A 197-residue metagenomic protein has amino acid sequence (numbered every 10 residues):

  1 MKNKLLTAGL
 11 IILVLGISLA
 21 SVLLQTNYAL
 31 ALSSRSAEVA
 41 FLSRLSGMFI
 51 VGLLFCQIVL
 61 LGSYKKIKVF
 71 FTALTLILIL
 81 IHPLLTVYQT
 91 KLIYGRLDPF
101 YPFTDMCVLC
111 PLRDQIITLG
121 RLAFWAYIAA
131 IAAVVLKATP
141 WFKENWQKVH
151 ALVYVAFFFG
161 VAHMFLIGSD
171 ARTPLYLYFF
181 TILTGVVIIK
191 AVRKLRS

Functional and structural regions predicted by a protein language model:
M1-S197: Membrane-embedded alpha-helical bundles that constitute the cytochrome b-like, heme-associated redox core of multi-pass
